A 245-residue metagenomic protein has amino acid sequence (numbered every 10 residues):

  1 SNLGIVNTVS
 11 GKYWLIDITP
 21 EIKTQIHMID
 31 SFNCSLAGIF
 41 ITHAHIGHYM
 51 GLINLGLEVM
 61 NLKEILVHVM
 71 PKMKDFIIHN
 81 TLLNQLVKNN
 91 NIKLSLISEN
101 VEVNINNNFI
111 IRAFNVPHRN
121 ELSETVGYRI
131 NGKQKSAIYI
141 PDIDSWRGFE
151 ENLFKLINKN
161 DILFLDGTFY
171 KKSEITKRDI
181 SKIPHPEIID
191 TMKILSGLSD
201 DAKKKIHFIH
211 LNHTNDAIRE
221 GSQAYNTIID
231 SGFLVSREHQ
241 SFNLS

Functional and structural regions predicted by a protein language model:
S1-I29, L94-L156, Q240-S245: Core dinuclear metal-dependent hydrolase active-site scaffold
G11-L15, T19-H68, D161: Active-site metal-binding motif and surrounding structural segment of the metallo-beta-lactamase
Q25-H27, M50-L52, I78-H79, S123 (+4 more regions): Short glycine-/acidic-enriched loop or helix-start segments at secondary-structure transitions that form or flank
C34, G47, N90, N107-F109 (+2 more regions): Structured loop/turn residues at beta-strand edges in well-structured enzyme cores
K63, V87-K93, N106-F109, I229-G232: A short helix-to-beta-strand connector/capping loop
I65-K74, F164, H207-I209: Short internal beta-strands
K72-L82: A short, active-site helix/loop in glycosyltransferases that binds the activated sugar's phosphate group
Q134-S136, D144-Q240: Cap/insert and terminal regions of metallo-dependent hydrolase folds
